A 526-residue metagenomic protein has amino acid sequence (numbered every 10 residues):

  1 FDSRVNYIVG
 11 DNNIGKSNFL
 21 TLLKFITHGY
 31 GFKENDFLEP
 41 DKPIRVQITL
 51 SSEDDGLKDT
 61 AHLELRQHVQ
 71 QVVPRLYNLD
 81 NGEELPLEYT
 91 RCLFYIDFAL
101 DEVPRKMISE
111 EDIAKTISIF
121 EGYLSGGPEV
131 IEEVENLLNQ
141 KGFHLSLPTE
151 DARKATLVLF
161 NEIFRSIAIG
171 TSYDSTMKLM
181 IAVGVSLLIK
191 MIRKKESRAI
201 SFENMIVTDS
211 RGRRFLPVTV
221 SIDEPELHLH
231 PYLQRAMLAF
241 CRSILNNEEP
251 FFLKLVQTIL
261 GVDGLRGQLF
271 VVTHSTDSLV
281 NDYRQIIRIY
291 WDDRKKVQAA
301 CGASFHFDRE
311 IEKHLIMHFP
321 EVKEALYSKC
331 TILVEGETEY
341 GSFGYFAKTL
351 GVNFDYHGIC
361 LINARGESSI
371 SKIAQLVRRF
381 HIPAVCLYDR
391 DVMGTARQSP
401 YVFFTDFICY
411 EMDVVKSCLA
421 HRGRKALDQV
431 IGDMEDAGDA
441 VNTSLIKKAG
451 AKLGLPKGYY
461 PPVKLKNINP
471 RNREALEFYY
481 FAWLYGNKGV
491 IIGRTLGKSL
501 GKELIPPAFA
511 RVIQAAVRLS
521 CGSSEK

Functional and structural regions predicted by a protein language model:
F1-H28, A168-E321, L519: Switch/communication elements of ASCE P-loop NTPase nucleotide-binding domains
S3, L50-D54, Q67-V69: Beta-strand elements of well-folded, non-transmembrane domains
V9, L20-H62: Conserved P-loop NTP-binding catalytic core
G29, S51, F319-L333, E337-K526: Acidic, Mg2+-coordinating catalytic modules of nucleic-acid enzymes
D41-V46, V69, E88-Y95, L216-P217 (+6 more regions): Short glycine-/polar-rich loops that comprise or flank the Walker A/P-loop and associated switch/sensor motifs
D55-D59, V103-K106, S278-N281, K295-A300 (+3 more regions): Switch/connector loops and helix/strand junctions flanking conserved nucleotide-binding motifs in nucleotide-processing
K58-E129: A sensor for short, sequence-defined functional sites
D101-E224, S243: Extended helical coiled-coil dimerization/tether regions that scaffold and oligomerize large DNA-maintenance assemblies
